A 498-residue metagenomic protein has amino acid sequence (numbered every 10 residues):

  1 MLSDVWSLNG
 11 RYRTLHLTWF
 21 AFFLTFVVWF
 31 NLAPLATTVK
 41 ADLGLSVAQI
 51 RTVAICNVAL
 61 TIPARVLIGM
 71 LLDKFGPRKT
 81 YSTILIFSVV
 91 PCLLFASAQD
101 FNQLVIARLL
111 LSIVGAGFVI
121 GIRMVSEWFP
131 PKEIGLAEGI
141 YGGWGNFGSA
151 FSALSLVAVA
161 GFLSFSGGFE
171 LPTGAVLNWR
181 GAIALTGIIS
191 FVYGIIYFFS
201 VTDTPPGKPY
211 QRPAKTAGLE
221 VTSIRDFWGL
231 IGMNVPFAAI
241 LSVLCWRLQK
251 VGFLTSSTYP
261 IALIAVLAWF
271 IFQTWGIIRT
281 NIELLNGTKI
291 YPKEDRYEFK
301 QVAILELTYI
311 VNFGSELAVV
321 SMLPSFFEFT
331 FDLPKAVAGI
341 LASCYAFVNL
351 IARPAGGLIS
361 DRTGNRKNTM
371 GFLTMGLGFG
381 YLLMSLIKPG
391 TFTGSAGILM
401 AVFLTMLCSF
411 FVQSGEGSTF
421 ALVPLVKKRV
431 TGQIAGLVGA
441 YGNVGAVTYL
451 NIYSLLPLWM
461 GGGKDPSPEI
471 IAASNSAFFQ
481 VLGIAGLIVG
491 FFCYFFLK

Functional and structural regions predicted by a protein language model:
F30, N57-V66, A116, A150 (+2 more regions): Residue-level signature of mid-helix packing/kink "hotspots" within the transmembrane helices of 12-pass Major
L32-A36, L230-A265, K300-S343: Extracytoplasmic gate region of multi-pass secondary transporters
G44, G76, S97-N102, V114 (+4 more regions): Helix-breaking motifs and short loop linkers at transmembrane-helix boundaries and internal kinks in secondary membrane
A64-G76, A352-N365: Helix-to-loop junctions at the C-terminal end of transmembrane segments in multipass secondary transporters
Y81, L104, T369-M370: Primarily marks hydrophobic transmembrane alpha-helices of the MFS/SLC 12-helix fold
G135-S164, V438-L450: Glycine-rich segments within core transmembrane alpha-helices of 12-TM secondary carriers
G187-Y210, N234-Q249, V266-L285, V489-L497: C-terminal membrane-cytosol helix-exit motif in multi-pass small-molecule transporters
R366-S418: C-terminal transmembrane helical hairpin of 12-TM major facilitator-type secondary transporters
